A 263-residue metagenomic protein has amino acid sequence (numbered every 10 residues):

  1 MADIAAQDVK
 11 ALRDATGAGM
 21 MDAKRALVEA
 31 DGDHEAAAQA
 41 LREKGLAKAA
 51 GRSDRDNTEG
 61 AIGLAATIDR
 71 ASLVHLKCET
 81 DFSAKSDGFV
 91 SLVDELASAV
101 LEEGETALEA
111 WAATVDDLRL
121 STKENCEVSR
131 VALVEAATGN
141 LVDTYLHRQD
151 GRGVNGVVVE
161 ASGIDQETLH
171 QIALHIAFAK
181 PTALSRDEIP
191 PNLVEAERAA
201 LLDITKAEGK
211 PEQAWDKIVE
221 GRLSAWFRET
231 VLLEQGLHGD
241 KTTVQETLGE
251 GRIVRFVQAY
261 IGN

Functional and structural regions predicted by a protein language model:
A2-N263: N-terminal assembly/interaction segments in proteins that build large macromolecular machines
